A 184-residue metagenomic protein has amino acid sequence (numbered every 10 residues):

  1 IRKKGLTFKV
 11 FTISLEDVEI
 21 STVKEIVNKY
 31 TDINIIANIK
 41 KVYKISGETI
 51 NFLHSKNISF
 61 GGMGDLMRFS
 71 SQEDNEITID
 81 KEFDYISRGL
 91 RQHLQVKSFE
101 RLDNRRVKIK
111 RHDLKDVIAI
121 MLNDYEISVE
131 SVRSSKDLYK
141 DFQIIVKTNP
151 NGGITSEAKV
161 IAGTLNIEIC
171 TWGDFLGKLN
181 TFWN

Functional and structural regions predicted by a protein language model:
I1-K29, I35-K40, R105-L138, I144-I145: Conserved catalytic cores of phosphodiester-cleaving nucleases, focusing on short active-site segments
I26, I45-K56, T155-L165: Short, aromatic/basic amphipathic alpha-helical patches
K41-K44, N151-G153: Gly/Ser/Thr-rich loops at beta-strand to alpha-helix junctions that form or flank small-molecule/cofactor-binding
G47-L94: Surface-exposed beta-loop interaction hotspot
L66-S71, I127, F175-N180: A short acidic, often aromatic-flanked loop/helix-cap motif at beta-alpha or helix-coil junctions that lines enzyme
S71-D74, K108-I109, T181-F182: Short, solvent-exposed polar/charged micro-motifs at secondary-structure junctions
S87-R111: Redox- and metal-dependent alpha/beta enzyme cores, enriched for Fe-S-associated oxidoreductases and cofactor-handling
V132-N184: Alpha-helical oligomerization segments
